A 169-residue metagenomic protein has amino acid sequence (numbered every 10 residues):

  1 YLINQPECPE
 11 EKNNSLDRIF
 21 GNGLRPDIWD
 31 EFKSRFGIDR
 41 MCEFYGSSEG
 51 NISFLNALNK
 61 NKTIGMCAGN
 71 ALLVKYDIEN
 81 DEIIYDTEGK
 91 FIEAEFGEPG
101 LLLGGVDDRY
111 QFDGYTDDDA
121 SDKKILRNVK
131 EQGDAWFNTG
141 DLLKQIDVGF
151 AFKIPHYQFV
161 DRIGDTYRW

Functional and structural regions predicted by a protein language model:
Y1-D77, F91, Q111, Y115 (+1 more regions): Gly/Ser/Thr-rich phosphate-binding loop
E7-E10, E79-T87, N128-E131, D147-F152: Alpha-helix termini
P26, N56-A57, D86, I125-V129: Short secondary-structure boundary micro-motifs
G37, E43, N80, A135 (+1 more regions): Generic secretory/membrane-interface signal
G69, L73-V106: Glycine-rich phosphate/pyrophosphate-binding loop and adjacent beta-alpha nucleotide/cofactor-binding cores
I92-W169: Conserved ATP-binding/catalytic segment of the ANL
